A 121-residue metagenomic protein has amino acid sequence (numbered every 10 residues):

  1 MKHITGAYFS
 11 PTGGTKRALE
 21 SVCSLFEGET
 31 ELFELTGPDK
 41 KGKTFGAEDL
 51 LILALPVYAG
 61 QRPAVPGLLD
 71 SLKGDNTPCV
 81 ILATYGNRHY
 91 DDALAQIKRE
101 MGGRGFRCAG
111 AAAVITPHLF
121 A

Functional and structural regions predicted by a protein language model:
K2-T5, S10-A121: FMN-binding flavodoxin-like domain, especially the glycine-rich phosphate-binding loop
